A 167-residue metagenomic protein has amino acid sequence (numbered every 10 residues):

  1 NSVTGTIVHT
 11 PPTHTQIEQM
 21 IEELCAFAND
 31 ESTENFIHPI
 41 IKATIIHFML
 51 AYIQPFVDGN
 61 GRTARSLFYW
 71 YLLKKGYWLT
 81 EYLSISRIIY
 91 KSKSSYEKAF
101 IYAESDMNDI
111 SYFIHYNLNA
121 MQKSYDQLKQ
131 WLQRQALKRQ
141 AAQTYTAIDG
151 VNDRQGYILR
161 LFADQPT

Functional and structural regions predicted by a protein language model:
N1-T167: FIC/Doc superfamily catalytic core
